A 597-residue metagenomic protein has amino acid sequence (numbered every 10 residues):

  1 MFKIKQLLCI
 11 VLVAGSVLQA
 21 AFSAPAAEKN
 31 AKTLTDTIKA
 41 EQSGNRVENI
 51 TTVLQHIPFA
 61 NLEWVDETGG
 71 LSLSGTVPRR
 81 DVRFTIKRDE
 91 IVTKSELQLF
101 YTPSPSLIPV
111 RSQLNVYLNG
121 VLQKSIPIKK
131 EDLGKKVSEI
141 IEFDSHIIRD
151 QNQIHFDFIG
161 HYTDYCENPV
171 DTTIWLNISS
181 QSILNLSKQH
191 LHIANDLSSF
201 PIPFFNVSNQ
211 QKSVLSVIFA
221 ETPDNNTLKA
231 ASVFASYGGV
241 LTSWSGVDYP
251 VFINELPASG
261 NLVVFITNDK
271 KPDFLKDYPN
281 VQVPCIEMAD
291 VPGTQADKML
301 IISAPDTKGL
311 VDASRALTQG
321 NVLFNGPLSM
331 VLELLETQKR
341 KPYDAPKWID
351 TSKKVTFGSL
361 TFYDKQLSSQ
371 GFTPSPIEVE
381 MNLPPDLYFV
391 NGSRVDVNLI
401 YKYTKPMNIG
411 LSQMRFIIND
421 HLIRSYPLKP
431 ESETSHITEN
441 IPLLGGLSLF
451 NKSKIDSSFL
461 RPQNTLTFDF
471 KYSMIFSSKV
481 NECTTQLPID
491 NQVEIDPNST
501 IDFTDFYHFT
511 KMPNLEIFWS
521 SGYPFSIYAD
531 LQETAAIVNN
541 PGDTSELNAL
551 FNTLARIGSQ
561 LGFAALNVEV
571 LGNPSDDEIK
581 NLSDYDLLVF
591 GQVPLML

Functional and structural regions predicted by a protein language model:
M1-L8: Bacterial N-terminal signal peptides that target proteins for export
C9-Q19: Bacterial N-terminal signal peptides
L18-A26: Sec/Tat signal peptide C-region and signal peptidase I cleavage site
P25-L597: Solvent-exposed alpha-helical segments and adjacent loops that form catalytic or protein-interaction surfaces
